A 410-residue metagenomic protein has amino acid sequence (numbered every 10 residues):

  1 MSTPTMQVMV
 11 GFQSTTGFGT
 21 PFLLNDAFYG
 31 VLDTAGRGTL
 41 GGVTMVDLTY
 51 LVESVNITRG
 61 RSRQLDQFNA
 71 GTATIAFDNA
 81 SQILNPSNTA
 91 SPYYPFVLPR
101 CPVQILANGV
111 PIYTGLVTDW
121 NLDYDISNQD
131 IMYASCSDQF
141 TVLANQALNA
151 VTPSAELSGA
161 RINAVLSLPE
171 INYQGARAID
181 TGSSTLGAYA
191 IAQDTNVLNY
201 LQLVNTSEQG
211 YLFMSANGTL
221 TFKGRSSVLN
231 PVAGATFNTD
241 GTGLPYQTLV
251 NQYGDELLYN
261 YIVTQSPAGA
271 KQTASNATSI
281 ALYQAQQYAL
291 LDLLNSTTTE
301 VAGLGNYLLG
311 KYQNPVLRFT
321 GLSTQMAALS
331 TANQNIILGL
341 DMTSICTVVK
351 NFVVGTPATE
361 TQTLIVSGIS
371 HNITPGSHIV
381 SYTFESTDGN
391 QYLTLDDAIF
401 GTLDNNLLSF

Functional and structural regions predicted by a protein language model:
M1-E156, A188-D194, L198-Q209, M214 (+4 more regions): Assembly/oligomerization scaffold segments
M1-T49, A155, N199-I365, S370-G376 (+2 more regions): Acidic, small/polar-enriched beta strand-loop surface segments
A70, A178, G339-D341: Helix-boundary capping/turn motifs
N79, D138-F140, A268, S386-G389: Non-catalytic surface loops within mature trypsin-like serine protease
G115, Q146, Q174, D194 (+3 more regions): Surface-exposed loop/turn and secondary-structure junction residues enriched for glycine/proline
Q146-V151, A164-P169, L395-T402: Short C-terminal domain-edge/linker segments immediately following a structured domain
R161-I162, Y200: Hydrophobic/aromatic residues in well-formed alpha-helices
I162-A192: N-terminal export/assembly leaders
